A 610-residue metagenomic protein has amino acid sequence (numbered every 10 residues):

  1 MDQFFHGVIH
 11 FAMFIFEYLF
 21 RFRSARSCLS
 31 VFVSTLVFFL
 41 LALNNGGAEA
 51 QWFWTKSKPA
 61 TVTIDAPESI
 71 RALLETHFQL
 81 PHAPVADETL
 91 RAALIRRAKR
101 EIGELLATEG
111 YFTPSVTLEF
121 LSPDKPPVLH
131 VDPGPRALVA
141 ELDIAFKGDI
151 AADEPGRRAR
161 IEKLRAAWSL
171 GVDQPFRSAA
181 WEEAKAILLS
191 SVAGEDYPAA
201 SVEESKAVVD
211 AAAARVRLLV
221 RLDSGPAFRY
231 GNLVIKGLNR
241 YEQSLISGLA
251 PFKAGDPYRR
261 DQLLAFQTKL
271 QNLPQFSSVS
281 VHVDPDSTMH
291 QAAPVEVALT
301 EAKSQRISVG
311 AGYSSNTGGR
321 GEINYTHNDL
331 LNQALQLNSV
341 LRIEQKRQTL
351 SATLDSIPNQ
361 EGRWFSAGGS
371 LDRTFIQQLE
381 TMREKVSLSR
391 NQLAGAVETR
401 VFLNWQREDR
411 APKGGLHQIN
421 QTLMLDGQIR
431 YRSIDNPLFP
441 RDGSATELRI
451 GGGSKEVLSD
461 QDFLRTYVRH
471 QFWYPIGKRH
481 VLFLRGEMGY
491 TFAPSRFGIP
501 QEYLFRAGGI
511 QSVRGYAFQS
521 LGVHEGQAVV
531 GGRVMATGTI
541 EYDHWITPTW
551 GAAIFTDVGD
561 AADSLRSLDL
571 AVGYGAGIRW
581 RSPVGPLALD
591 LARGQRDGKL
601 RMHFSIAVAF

Functional and structural regions predicted by a protein language model:
M1-R26: N-terminal secretory signal peptides that target proteins for export/translocation
S30-N44: Bacterial N-terminal signal peptides
N44-A50: Signal peptide processing junction and immediate N-terminal pro/mature segment of secreted/exported proteins
A50-S69, L80-S315, N324, N338-S356 (+3 more regions): Periplasmic polypeptide-binding modules associated with outer-membrane biogenesis and secretion
A137, G194, P198-A199, A227-R229 (+17 more regions): Short beta-strands and strand-coil junctions in structured, solvent-facing domains, enriched
D149-K163, R259-E447, L464, Q511-G515 (+3 more regions): Gram-negative/organellar outer-membrane beta-barrel architecture
N272, D409-A411, G415-Q418, T422-I546 (+3 more regions): C-terminal outer-membrane beta-barrel translocator/porin domains of Gram-negative envelope proteins and their
S567-G585: C-terminal structured "cap/appendage" subdomains that terminate the fold
